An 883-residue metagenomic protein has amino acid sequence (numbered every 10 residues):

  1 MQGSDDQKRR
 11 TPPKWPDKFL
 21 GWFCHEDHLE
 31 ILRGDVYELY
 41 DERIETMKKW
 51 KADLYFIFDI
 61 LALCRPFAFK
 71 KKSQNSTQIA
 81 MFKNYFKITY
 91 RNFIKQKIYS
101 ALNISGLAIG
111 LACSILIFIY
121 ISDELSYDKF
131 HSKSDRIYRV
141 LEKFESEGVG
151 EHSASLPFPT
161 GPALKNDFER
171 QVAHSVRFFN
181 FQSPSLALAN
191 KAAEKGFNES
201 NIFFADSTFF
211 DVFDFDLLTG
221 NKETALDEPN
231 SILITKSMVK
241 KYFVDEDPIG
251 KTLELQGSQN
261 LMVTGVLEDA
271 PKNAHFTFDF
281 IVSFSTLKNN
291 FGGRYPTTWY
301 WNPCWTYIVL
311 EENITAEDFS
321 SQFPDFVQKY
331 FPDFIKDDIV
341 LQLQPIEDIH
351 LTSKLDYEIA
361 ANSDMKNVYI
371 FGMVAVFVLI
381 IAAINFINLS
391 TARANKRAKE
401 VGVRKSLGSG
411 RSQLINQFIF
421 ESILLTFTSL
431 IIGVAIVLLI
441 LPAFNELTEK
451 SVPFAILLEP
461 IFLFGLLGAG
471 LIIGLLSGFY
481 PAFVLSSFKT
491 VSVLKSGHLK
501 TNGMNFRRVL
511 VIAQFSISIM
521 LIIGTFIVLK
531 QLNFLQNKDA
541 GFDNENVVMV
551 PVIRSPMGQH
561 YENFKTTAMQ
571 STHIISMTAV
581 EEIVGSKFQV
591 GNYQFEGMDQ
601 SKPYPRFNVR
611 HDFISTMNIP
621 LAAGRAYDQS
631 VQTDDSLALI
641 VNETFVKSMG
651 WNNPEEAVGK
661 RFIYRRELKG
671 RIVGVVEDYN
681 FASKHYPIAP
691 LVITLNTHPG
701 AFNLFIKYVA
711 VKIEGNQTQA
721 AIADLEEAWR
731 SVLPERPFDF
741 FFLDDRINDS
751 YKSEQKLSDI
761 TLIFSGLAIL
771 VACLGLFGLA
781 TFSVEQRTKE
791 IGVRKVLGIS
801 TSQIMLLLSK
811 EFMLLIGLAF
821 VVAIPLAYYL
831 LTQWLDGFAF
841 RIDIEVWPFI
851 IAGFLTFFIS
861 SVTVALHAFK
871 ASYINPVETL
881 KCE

Functional and structural regions predicted by a protein language model:
M1-K95, V877-K881: Negatively charged linear elements and acidic catalytic determinants
E30, I117-S185, G196, T297-Y307 (+7 more regions): Membrane-proximal extracellular/periplasmic loop immediately following the first transmembrane helix
S73-A101, Y357-A361, S390-I423, F427 (+3 more regions): Alpha-helical transmembrane segments of integral membrane proteins
T77-I79, K95-I121, S363-K399, F427 (+4 more regions): Hydrophobic alpha-helical transmembrane segments of multi-pass inner-membrane transport and secretion
A112, Q342, I423-F488, K530 (+1 more regions): Small-residue-rich transmembrane alpha-helices
L125-S134, D279-G292, I335, L351-A361 (+5 more regions): Short juxtamembrane loops and helix-capping segments at transmembrane helix boundaries of multi-pass membrane proteins
A205-T219, N230-K366, N563-S753: Mid-to-C-terminal secondary-structure elements that act as membrane-proximal/extracytoplasmic interface segments
A382-L424, G775-M813, H867-K870, I874-N875: Interfacial "coupling" helices/loops that link adjacent transmembrane helices in transporter permeases
